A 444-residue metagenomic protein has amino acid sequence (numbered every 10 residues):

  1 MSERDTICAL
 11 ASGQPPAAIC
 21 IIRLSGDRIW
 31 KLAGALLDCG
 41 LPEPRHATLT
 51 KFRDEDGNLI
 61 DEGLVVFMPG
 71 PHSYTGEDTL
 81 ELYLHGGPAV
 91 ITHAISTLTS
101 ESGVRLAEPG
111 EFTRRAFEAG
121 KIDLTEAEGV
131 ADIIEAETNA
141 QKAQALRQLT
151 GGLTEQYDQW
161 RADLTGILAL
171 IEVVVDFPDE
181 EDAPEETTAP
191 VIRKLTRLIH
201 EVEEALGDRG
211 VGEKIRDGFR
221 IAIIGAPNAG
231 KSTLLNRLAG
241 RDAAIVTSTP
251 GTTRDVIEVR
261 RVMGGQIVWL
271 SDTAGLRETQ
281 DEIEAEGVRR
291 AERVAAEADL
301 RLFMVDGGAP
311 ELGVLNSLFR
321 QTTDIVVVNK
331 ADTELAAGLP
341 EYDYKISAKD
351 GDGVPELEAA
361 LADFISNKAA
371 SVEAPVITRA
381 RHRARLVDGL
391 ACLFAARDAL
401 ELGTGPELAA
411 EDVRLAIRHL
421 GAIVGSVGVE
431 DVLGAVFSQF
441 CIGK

Functional and structural regions predicted by a protein language model:
M1-A143, R147, G151, V326: A glycine-rich (often HGG/GG-containing) alpha/beta subdomain
S2-Q14, R53, N139-V262, T279-D281 (+1 more regions): C-terminal-of-GTPase-core extension/linker across diverse P-loop GTPases
A17, R45-T48, E297-L300, Q321-D324 (+1 more regions): Short glycine-/polar-rich loops that comprise or flank the Walker A/P-loop and associated switch/sensor motifs
L24, L84-G86, L238, T273 (+2 more regions): Glycine-rich, N-terminal phosphate-binding loop of Rossmann-like dinucleotide-binding domains
L49-P69, G251-T279, E297-L300: Switch I (G2) and immediately adjacent beta-strands of P-loop GTPase domains
G120, N228, D272: Conserved G/P- and acidic residue-centered "switch" motifs that form tight phosphate/ATP-binding loops in soluble
L270, M304, V327: Generic enzyme active-site microenvironment
E284-G308: Inter-motif core of Ras-like GTPase G domains
